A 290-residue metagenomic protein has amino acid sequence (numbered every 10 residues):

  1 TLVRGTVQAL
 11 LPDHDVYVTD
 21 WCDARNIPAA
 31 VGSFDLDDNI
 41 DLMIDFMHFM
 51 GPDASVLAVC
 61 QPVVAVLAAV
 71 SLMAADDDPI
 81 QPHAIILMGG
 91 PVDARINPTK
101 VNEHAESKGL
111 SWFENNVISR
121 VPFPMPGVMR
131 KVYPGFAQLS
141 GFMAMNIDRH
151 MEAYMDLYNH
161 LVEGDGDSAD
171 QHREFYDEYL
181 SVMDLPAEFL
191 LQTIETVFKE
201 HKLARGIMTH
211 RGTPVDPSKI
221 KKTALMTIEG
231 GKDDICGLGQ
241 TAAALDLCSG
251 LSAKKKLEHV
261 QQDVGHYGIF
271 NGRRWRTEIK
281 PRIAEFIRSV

Functional and structural regions predicted by a protein language model:
T1-I27: Short, surface-exposed "cap/lid" segments of acyl-processing enzymes
N26-P28, D37-S55, V66-S71: Conserved acidic catalytic loop of the alpha/beta-hydrolase fold
G51-P52, A65, A69-E188: Alpha/beta-hydrolase-fold enzymes
L57-V63, G230: Conserved alpha/beta-hydrolase "nucleophile elbow" surrounding the catalytic nucleophile
I220-K221, M226-E229, D233: Short beta-strand/loop motif that positions the catalytic acidic residue of the alpha/beta-hydrolase fold
D234-A243: Conserved alpha/beta-hydrolase "acid-adjacent" motif
I235, H259-T277: Catalytic histidine-centered segment of alpha/beta-hydrolase-like enzymes
L245-Y267: Catalytic histidine neighborhood in serine/cysteine hydrolases with alpha/beta-hydrolase-type architecture
